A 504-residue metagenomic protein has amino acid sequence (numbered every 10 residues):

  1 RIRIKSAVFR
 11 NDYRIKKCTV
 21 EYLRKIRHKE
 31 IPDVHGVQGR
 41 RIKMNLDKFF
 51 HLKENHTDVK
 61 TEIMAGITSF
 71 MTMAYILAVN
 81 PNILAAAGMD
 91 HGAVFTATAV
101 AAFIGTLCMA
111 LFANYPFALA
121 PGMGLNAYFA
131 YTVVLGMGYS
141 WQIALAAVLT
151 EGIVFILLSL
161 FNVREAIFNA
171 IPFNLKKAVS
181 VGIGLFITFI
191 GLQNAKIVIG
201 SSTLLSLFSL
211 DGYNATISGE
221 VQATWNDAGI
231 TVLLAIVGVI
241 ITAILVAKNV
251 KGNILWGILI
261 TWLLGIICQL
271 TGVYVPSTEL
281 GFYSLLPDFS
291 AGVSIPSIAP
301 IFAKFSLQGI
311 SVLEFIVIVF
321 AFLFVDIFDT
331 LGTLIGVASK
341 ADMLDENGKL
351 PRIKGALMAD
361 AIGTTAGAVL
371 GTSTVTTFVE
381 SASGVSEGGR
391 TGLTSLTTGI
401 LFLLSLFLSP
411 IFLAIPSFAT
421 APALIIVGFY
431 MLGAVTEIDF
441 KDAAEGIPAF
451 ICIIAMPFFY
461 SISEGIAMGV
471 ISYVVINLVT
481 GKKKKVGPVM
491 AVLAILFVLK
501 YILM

Functional and structural regions predicted by a protein language model:
R10-Y13, L23: Short hydrophobic targeting helices and cationic amphipathic motifs that mediate membrane/organellar targeting
R24-K43: Short, Lys/Arg-enriched N-terminal segments with co-localized hydrophobic residues within the first ~10-30 amino acids
M44-A93, I258-I353, F497-V498: Helix-loop-helix hairpins and the membrane-proximal interhelical loops of multi-pass alpha-helical transport proteins
N45-N80, A101, G122-Y131, L135-I183 (+1 more regions): Helix-loop-helix junctions within the multi-pass membrane cores of secondary transporters/permeases
G88-I104: Loop-to-helix transition at the N-terminal end of transmembrane alpha-helices
G105-A118, A243-N249, A321-D329, D360-L370 (+3 more regions): Transmembrane alpha-helix interface/packing and boundary motifs in multi-pass membrane proteins, characterized by
M137-I260, L396-M504: Membrane-embedded alpha-helical modules
